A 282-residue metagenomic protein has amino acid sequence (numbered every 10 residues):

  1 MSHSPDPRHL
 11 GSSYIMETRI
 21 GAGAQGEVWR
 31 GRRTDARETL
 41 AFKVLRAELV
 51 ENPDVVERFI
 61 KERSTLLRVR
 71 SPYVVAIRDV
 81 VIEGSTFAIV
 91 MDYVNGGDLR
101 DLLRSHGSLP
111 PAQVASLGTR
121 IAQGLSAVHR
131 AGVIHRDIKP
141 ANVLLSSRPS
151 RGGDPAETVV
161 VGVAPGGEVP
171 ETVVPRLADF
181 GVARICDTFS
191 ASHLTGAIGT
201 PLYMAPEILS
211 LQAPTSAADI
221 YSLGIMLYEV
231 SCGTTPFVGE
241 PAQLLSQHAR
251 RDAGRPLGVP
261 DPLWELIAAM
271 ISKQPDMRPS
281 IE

Functional and structural regions predicted by a protein language model:
E27: Conserved N-lobe ATP-binding subsite of Hanks-type protein kinase domains, especially the beta3 VAIK lysine
R46-R68: AlphaC helix of the eukaryotic protein kinase fold
V80: Activation-segment/catalytic-loop signature of the eukaryotic protein kinase fold
G84-D98, L102: Conserved short submotifs of the Hanks-type protein kinase catalytic core that shape the nucleotide-binding pocket
L117-G118: Activation segment signature within eukaryotic-like protein kinase domains
I121-V133: Protein kinase catalytic-loop region centered on the HRD/HxD motif
D219: Conserved catalytic-loop aspartate of Hanks-type protein kinases
